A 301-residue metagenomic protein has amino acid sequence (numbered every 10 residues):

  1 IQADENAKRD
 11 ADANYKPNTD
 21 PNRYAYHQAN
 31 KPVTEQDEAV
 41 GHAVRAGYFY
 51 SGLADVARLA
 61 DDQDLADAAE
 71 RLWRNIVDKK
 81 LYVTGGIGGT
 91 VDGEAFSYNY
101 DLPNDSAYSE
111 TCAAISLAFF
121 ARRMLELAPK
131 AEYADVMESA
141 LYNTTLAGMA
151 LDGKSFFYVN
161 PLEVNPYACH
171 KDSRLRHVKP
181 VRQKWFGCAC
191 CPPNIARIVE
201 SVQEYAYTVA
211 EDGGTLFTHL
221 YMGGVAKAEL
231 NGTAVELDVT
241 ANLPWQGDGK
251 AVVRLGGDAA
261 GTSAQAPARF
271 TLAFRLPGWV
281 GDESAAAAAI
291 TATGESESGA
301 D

Functional and structural regions predicted by a protein language model:
I1-D301: Glycan-recognition and catalytic cores of secretory/periplasmic carbohydrate-active enzymes
